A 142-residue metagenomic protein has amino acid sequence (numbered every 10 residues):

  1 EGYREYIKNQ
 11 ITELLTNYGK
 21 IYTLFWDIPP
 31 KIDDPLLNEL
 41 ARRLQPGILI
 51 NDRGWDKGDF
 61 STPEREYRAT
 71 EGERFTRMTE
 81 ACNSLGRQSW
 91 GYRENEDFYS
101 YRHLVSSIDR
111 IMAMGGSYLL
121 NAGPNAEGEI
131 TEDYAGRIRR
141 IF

Functional and structural regions predicted by a protein language model:
E1-F142: Mature catalytic domains of secreted/periplasmic carbohydrate-active enzymes
